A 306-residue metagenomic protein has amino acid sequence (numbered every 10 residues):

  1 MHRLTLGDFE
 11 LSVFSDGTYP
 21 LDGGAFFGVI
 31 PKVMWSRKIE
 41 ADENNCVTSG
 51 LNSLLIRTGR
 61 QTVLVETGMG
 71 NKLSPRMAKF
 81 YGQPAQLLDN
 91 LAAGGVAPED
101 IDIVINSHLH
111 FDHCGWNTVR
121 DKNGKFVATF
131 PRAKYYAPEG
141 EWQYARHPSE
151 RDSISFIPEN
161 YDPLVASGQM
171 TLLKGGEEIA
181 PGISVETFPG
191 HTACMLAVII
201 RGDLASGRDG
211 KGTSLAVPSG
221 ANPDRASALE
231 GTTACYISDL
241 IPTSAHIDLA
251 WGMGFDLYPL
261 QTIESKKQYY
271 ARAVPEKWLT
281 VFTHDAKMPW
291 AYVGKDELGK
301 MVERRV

Functional and structural regions predicted by a protein language model:
H2-G94, A197-A205, A216, E230-D239: Conserved beta-strand hairpin/beta-sheet module of binuclear metal-dependent hydrolase folds, prominently
D16-T18, T67-G70, L109, G140-E141 (+3 more regions): Active-site metal-binding loops of divalent metal-dependent hydrolases
V63-V65, I105, Y135, A234-Y236 (+1 more regions): Residue-level marker for buried hydrophobic side chains located in beta-strands that build the well-ordered beta-sheet
M77-A78, C114-K125, Y292-G294: Metal-dependent catalytic neighborhoods of phosphoester/phosphodiester hydrolases
A78-D89, A205, T232-V306: Cap/insert and terminal regions of metallo-dependent hydrolase folds
G82-V96, D100, V127-T187, T192 (+3 more regions): Metallo-beta-lactamase
I101-D112: Metallo-beta-lactamase
G210-S219, A226: N-terminal basic, low-structured, amphipathic or hydrophobic segments
